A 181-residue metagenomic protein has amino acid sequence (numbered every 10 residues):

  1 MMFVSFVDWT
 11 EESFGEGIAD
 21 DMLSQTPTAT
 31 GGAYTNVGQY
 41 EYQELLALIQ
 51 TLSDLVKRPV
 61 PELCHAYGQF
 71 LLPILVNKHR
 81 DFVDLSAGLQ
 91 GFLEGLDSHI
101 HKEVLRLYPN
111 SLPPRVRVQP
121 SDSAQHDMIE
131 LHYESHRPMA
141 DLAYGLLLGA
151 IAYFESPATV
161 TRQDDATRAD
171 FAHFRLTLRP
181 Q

Functional and structural regions predicted by a protein language model:
M2-W9: N-terminal, charged low-complexity regulatory/assembly segments
S13, Q25, L55, Y153-F154: Alpha-helical structural context
F14, P27-G31, L71-V76: Short alpha-helix boundary/capping elements
E16, R58, S156: Short glycine/serine/threonine/alanine-rich loop segments
I18-V56: Long amphipathic alpha-helical segments
E44-A140: Amphipathic interaction/junction segments at domain boundaries or subunit interfaces
M128, H132-Q181: C-terminal non-catalytic interaction appendages of large macromolecular assemblies
